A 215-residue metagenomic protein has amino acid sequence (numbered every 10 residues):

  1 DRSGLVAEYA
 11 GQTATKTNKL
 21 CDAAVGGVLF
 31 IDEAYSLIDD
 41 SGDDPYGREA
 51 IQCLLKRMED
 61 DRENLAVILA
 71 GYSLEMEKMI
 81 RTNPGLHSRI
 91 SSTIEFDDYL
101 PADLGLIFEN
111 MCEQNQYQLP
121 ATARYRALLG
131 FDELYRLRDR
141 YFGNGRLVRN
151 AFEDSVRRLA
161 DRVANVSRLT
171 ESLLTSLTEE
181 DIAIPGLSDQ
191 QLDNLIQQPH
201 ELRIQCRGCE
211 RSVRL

Functional and structural regions predicted by a protein language model:
D1-A24: Short glycine-rich substrate-engagement loop in P-loop NTPases that contacts/grips substrate
D1-R2, A24-Y46: Conserved P-loop NTPase "ATPase switch" module shared by AAA+ and STAND
Y35-G42, I51-D97, Q114-N115: Canonical AAA+ ATPase core
S73, T122-L128, G145-R146, F152-E153 (+1 more regions): Conserved C-terminal helix/linker of AAA+ ATPases
K78-R81, F96-Y141, A160-S167: Conserved C-terminal "switch" segment of AAA+ ATPases
P199-L202: Short metal-coordination and nucleic-acid-contact micro-motifs, chiefly zinc-binding Cys/His arrays
I204-C209: Short cysteine-rich clusters marking metal-coordination/redox-active sites
V213: Cys/His-rich microdomains that often coordinate metals
